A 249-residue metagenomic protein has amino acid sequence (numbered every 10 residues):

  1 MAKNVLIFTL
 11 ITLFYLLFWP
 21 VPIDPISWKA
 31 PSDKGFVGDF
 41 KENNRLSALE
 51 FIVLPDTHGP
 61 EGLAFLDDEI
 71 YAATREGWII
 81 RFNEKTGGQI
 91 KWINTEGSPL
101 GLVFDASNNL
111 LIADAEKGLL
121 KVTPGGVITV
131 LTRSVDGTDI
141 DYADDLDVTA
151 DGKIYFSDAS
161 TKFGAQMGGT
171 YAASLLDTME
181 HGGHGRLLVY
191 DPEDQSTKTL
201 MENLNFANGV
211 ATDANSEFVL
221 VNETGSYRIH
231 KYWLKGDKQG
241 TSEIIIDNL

Functional and structural regions predicted by a protein language model:
A2-L249: Sequence-structural signature of mature extracellular/luminal beta-sheet repeat domains, prominently beta-propellers
